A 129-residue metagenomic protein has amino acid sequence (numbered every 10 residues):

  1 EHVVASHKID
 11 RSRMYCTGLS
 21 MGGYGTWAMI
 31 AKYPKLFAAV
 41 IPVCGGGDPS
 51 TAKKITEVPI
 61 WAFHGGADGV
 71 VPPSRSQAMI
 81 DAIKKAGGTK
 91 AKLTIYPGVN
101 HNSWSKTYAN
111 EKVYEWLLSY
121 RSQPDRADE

Functional and structural regions predicted by a protein language model:
E1-M21, K32-L36: Gly/Ser-rich "nucleophile elbow"/oxyanion-hole loop immediately N-terminal to the catalytic nucleophile in hydrolases
C16-G18, V43, F63: Short beta-strand immediately N-terminal to the catalytic nucleophile in serine-hydrolase-like folds
G22-T26: Catalytic nucleophile loop
W27-A31: Short, hydrophobic alpha-helix immediately C-terminal to the catalytic nucleophile
L36-G46: A conserved short beta-strand
D48-E57: Conserved serine/cysteine hydrolase catalytic core
P59, F63, G69-E129: C-terminal catalytic histidine-bearing segment of alpha/beta-hydrolase fold enzymes
